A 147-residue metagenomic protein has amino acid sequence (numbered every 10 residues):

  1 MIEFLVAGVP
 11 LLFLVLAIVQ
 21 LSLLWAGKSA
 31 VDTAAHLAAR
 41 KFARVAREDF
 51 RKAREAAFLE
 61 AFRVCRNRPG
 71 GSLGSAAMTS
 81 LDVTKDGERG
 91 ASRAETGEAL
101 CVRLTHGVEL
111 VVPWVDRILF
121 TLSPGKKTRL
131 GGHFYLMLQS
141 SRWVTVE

Functional and structural regions predicted by a protein language model:
M1-R63: Alpha-helical assembly-interface signal, strongest on the long, hydrophobic N-terminal helix that forms
A43-E147: Short, conserved structural patches
